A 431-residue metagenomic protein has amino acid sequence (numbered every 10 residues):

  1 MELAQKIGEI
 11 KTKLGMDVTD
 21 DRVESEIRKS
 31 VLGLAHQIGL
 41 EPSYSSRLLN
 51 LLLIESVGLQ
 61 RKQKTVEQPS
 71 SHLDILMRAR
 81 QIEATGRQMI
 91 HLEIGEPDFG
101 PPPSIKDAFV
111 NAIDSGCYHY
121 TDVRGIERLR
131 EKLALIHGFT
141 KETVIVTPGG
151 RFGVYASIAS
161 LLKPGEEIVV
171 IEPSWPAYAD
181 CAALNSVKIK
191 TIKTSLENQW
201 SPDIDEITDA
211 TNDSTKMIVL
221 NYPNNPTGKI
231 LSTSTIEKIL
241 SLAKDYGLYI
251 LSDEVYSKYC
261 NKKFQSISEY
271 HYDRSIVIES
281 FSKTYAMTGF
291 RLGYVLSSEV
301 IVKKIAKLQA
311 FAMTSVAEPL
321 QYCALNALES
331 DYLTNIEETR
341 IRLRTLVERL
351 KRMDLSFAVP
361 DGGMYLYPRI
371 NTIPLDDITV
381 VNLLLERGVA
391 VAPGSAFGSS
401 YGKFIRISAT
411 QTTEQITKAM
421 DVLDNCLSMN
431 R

Functional and structural regions predicted by a protein language model:
M1-K62: Domain-level signature for soluble enzymes in the chorismate/prephenate branch of the shikimate pathway
I38, N185, D245-Y246, M353 (+1 more regions): Helix C-cap/helix->beta junction micro-motif
T65-R151, A156, A327-S330, M429-R431: N-terminal small-domain helix-loop-helix segment of the aminotransferase-like
C117-S241, K258-Y259, K263-H271: Conserved core of the PLP fold type I
V170, T191, V219, I250-S252 (+2 more regions): Hydrophobic residues in well-ordered beta-strands that form the structural core
D273-R340, R344-V347, L427: Conserved core segment of the aminotransferase class I/II
L325, T339-V347, F357-I370, Y401: Conserved glycine-rich beta-strand-loop-beta hairpin in the small C-terminal domain of fold type I
D376, E386-A392, F397-R431: PLP-dependent enzyme catalytic core of the Aspartate aminotransferase-like
